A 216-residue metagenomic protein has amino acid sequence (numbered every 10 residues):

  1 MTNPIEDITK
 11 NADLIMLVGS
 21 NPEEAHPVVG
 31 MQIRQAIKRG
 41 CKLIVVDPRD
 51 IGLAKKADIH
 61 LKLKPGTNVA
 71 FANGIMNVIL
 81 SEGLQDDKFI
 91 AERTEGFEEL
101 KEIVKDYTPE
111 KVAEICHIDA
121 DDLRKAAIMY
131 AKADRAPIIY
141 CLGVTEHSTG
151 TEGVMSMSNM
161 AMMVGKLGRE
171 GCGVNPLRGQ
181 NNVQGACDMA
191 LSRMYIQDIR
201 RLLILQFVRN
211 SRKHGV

Functional and structural regions predicted by a protein language model:
M1-N181, I196, R200-V216: Cofactor-pocket helix-loop regions in the catalytic cores of large enzyme subunits
Q184: N-terminal beta-loop-helix "entrance" segment that forms/cooperates in small-molecule cofactor or anionic ligand
